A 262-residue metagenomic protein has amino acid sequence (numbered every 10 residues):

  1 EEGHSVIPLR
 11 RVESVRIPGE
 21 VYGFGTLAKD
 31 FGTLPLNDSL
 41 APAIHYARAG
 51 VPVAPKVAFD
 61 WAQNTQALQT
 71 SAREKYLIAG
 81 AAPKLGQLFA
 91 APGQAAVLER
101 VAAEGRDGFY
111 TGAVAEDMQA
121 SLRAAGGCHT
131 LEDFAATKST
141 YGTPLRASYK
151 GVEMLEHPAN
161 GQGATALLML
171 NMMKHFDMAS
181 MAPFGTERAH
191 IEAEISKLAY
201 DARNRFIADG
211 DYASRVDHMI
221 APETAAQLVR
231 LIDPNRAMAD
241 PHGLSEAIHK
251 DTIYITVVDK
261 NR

Functional and structural regions predicted by a protein language model:
E1-T111, E116-G161, R205, I220-E223 (+1 more regions): Noncatalytic scaffold domains of N-terminal-nucleophile
G80, H175-N261: Internal maturation/activation junctions in enzymes
A113, Q162-T165, D259-N261: Conserved phosphate/anionic-ligand binding catalytic regions in large, soluble enzymes, centered on
G142-P144, A166, K250-I255: Short glycine-rich loop/turn motifs
M172: Conserved catalytic core of Hanks-type protein kinase domains
